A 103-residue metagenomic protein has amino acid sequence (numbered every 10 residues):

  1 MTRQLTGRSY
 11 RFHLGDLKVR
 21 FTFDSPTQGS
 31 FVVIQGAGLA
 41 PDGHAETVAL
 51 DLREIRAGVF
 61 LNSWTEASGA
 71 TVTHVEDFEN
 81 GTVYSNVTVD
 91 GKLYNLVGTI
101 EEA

Functional and structural regions predicted by a protein language model:
M1-V19: Tryptophan-anchored aromatic micro-motifs
R3-T6, T22-S30, I55-G58, E76-V83: Short, solvent-exposed coil/turn segments at beta-strand boundaries
T6, L14, Q28, Q35-A37 (+3 more regions): Feature targets compositionally biased, intrinsically disordered low-complexity regions with long contiguous runs
S9-R11, R20, A49-D51, L61-S63 (+1 more regions): Beta-strand secondary-structure signal
L14-D16, L61-A103: Beta-sheet ligand-binding and adhesion/scaffold domains
V19-R53, V89: N-terminal glycine/threonine-rich, aromatic-flanked beta-hairpin/loop signature
L39-E76: Contiguous, well-ordered beta-strand patches that form the walls/edges of small beta-barrel/beta-sandwich domains
